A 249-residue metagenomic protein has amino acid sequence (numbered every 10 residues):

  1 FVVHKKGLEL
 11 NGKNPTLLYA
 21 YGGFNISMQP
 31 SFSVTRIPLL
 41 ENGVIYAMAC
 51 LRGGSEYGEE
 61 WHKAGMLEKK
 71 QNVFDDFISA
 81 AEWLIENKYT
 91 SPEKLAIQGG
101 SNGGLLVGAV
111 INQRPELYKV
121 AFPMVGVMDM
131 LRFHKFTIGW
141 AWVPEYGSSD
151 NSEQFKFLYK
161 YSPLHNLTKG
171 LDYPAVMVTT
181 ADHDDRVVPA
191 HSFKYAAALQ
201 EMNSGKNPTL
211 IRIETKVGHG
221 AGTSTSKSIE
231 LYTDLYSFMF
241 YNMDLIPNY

Functional and structural regions predicted by a protein language model:
F1-G7, T16: A short loop-to-beta-strand scaffold at the N-terminal edge of the catalytic core in hydrolase folds
V3, Y19-A20, Q98, T179: Short hydrophobic segments within beta-strands
N11-G22: Short beta-strand element of the alpha/beta-hydrolase
Y19, S31-V34, Q113, K194: Alpha-helical transmission elements in cytosolic ATPase-linked domains
N25-S31, E56, A190: Glycine/threonine-rich flexible loop motifs
P30-A49: Short amphipathic alpha-helix adjacent to the substrate-entry channel of hydrolases
L40, M48-Y249: Active-site-proximal cap/loop segments of hydrolase catalytic domains
